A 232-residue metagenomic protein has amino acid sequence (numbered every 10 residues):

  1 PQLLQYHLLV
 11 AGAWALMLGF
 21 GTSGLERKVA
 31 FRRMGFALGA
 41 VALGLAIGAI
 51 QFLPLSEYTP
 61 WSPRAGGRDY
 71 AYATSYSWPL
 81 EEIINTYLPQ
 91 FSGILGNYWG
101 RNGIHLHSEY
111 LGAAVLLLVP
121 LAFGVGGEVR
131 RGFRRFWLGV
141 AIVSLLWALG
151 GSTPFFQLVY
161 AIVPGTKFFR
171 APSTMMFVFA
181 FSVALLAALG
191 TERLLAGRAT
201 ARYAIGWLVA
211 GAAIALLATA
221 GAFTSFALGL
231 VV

Functional and structural regions predicted by a protein language model:
L3-L4, V10-A37, R135, G139-L145 (+1 more regions): Contiguous transmembrane helix-bundle modules in multi-pass membrane proteins
Q5-Y6, A13, P54, L118: Generic hydrophobic alpha-helical membrane-span motif
L18-F20, G66, Y72, R130: A generic membrane alpha-helix/interface feature
A40-G124, Q157-Y160, P164-F168, S173-F177 (+1 more regions): Periplasmic/ER-lumenal interhelical loops and adjacent helix-loop junctions in multi-pass membrane proteins
A71-S75, R134, W147: A general boundary/transition motif marking the beginning of the first structured unit of a protein
E109-G127, L185-R193, I205: Short, charged N-terminal helix-start/capping segments
G112-R135, G139-L146, I214: Hydrophobic, aromatic-rich transmembrane alpha-helices and their immediate juxtamembrane boundary segments
